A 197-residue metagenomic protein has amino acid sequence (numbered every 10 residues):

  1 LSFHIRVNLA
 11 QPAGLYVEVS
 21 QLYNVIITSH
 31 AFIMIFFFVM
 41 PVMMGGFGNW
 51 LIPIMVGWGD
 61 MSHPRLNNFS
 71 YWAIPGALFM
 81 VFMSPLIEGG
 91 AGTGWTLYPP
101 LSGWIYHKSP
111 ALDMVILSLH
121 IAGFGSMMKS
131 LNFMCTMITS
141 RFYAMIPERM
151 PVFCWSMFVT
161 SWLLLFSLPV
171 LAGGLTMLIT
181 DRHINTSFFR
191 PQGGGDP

Functional and structural regions predicted by a protein language model:
L1-P197: Membrane-embedded and interfacial regions of multi-pass energy-transducing membrane proteins
